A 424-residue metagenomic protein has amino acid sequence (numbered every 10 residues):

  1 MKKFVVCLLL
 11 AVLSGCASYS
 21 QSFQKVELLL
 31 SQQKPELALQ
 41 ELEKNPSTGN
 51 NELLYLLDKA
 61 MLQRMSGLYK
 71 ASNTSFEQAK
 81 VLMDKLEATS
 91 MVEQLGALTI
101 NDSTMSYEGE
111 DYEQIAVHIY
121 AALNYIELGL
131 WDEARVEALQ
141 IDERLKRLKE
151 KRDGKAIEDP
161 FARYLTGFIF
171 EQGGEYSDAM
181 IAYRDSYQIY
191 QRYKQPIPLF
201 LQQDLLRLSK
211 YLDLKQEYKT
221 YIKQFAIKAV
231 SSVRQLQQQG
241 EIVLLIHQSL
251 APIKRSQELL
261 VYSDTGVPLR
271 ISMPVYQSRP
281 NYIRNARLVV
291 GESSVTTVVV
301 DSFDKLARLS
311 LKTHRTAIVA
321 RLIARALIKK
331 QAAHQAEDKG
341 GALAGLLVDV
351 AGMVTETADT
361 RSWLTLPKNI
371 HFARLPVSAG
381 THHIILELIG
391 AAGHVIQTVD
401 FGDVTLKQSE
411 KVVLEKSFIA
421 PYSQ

Functional and structural regions predicted by a protein language model:
L13-Q40, K44-P46: Bacterial Sec signal peptide processing site at the extreme N-terminus
P35-E36, Y69, W131, Y176-S177: TPR-repeat structural position
N51-L54, M83-Q94, R147-A156, Y187-K219: Boundary/linker segments of alpha-helical solenoid repeat arrays
Y211-Q424: Short loop/turn and low-complexity linker motifs enriched in small/turn-promoting residues
